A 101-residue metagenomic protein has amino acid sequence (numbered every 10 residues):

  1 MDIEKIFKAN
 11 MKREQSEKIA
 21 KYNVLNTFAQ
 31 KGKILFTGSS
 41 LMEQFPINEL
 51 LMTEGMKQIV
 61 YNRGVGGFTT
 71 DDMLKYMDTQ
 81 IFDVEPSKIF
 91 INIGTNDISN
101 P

Functional and structural regions predicted by a protein language model:
D2-P101: Conserved SGNH/GDSL esterase-like catalytic core that processes O-acyl groups on lipids and polysaccharides
